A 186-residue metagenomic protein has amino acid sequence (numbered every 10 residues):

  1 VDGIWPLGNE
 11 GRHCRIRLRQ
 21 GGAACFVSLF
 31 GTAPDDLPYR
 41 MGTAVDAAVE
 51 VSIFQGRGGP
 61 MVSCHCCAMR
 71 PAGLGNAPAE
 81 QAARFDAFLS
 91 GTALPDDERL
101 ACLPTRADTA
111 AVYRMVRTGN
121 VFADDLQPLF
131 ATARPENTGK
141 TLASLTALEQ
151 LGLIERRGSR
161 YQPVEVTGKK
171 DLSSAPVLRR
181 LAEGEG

Functional and structural regions predicted by a protein language model:
V1-G186: Acidic, two-metal ion nucleic-acid-processing modules in DNA metabolism proteins
